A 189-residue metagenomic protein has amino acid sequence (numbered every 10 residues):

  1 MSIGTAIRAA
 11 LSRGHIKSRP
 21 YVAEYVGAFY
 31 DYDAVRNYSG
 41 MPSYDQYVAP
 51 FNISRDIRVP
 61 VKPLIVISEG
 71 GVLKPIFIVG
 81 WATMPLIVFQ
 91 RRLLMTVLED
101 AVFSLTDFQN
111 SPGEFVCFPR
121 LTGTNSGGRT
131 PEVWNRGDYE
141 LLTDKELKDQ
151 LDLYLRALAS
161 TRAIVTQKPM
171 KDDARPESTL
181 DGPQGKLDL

Functional and structural regions predicted by a protein language model:
M1-A23: A structured, charge-rich N-terminal accessory region that forms the first stable segment of a protein and links
Y25-Y30: Cysteine-dependent deubiquitinase/ubiquitin-like isopeptidase catalytic cores across multiple families
D31-I53: A short acidic/basic microdomain associated with nuclease active sites
D56-P60, L64-I76: Active-site beta-strand-loop-beta-strand hairpin of nuclease catalytic cores that positions key catalytic residues
I76-V79, V116: Conserved beta-strand segments of the P-loop GTPase G domain that flank and frequently precede/overlap
I78-L86: Short beta-strand-loop-alpha-helix junction that forms the active-site gateway of nucleic-acid-processing nucleases
L86-L93: Acyl-donor binding region in acyl/amide transferases
F103-L189: Metal-dependent nuclease catalytic regions and adjoining charged, substrate-binding loops involved in nucleic-acid end
